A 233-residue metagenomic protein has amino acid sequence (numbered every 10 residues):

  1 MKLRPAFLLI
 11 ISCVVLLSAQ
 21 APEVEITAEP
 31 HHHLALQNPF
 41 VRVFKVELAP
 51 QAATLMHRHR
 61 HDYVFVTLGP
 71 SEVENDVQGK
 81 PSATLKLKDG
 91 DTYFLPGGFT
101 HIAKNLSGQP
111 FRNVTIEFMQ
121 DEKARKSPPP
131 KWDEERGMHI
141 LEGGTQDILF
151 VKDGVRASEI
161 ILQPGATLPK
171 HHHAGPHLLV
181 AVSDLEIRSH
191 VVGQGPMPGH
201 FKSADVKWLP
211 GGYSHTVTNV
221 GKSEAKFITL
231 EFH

Functional and structural regions predicted by a protein language model:
M1-P5: Positively charged n-region of N-terminal signal peptides that target proteins for export
A6-S18: Bacterial N-terminal signal peptides
Q20-K45, A49-A53, N75-V77, P81-E159 (+6 more regions): A short, N-terminal "cap"/entry segment at the start of jelly-roll beta-barrel domains of the cupin/DSBH fold
H57-H59, H101, H171-H173, H215: Histidine-centered divalent metal-coordination motifs
R60-Q78, H173-G193: Glycine- and acidic-residue-biased ligand/ion/polar-headgroup-sensing regions
V64-T67, T92, L178-A181, V206-L209 (+1 more regions): Active-site scaffold segments
T67-L68, A103, T115, L162 (+2 more regions): Short, well-ordered beta-strand segments in beta-rich or mixed alpha/beta enzyme and ligand-binding folds
